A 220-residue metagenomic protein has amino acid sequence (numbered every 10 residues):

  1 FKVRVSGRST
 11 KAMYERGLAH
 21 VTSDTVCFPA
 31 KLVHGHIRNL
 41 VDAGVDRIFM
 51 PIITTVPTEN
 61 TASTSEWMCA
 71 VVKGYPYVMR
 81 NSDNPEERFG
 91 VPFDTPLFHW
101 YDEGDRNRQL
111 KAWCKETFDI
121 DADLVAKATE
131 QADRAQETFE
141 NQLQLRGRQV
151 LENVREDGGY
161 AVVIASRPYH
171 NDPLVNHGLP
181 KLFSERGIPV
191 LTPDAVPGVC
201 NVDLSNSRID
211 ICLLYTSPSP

Functional and structural regions predicted by a protein language model:
F1-R4, V45-F49, G90-P92, Y160-A161 (+1 more regions): Beta-sheet entry/capping signal
K2-T25, P96-E103, I188-I211: Short connector loops at secondary-structure junctions
V5-F28, I37, D42, R106-Q109 (+1 more regions): Non-catalytic structural scaffold of enzyme domains
E15-H20, T58-W67, D105-L110, L174-H177 (+1 more regions): Short acidic, glycine/serine/threonine-rich loops at helix termini
V21, A30-F93: N-terminal glycine-rich phosphate/adenylate-binding segment common to multiple enzyme folds
S23-A30, S65-C69, H99-W100, Y169-P173 (+1 more regions): Hydrophobic alpha-helical scaffolding
F98-P197: A charged, amphipathic alpha-helical module
Y215-S219: Conserved small/polar residues in nucleotide/adenosyl-binding loops
